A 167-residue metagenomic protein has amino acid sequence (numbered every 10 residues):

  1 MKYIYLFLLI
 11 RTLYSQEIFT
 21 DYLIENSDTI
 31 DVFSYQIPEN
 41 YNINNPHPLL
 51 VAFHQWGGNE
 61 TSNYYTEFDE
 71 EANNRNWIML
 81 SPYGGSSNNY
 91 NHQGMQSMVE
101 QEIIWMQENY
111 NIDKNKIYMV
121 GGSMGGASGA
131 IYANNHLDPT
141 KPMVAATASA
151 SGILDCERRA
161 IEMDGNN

Functional and structural regions predicted by a protein language model:
Y3-S15: Sec-dependent N-terminal signal peptides
S15-P48, M124, I161-N166: A domain-start/cap signature at the N-terminus of enzymes
Y41-H47, A52-N91: Short substrate-entry loop that stabilizes the transition state in hydrolases
N45-L49, R75-M79, D113-I117, T140-A146: Loop/turn elements at helix/coil->beta-strand transitions in domains of secreted/extracellular proteins
T61-E70, E102, R159-N167: Alpha-helical scaffolding within the catalytic cores of extracellular/periplasmic polymer-degrading hydrolases
Y90-Y110, I131: Alpha/beta-hydrolase active-site loop
E108, N115-N166: Primarily recognizes the serine-hydrolase "nucleophile elbow" in alpha/beta-hydrolase and SGNH/GDSL folds
